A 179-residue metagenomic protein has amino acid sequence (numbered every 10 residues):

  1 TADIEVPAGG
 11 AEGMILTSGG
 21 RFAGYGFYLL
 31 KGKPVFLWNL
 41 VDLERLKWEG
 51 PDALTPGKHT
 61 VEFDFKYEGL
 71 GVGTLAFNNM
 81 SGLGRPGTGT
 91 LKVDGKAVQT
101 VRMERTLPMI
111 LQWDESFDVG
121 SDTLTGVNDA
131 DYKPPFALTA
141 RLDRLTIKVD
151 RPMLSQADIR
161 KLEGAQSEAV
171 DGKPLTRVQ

Functional and structural regions predicted by a protein language model:
T1-Q179: Extracellular glycan-associated modules
